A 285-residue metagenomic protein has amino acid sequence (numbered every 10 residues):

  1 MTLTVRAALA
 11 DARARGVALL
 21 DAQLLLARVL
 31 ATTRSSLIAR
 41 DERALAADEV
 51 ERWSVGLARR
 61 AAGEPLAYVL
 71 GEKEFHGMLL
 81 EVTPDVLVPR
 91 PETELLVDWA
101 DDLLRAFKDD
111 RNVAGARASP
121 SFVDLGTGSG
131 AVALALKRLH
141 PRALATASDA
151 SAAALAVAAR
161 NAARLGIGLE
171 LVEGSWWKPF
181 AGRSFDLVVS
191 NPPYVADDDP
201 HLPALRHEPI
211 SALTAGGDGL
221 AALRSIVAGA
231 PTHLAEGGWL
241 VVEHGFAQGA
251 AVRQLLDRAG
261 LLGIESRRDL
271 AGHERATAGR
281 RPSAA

Functional and structural regions predicted by a protein language model:
M1-L19: Non-catalytic nucleic-acid substrate-recognition regions in nucleic-acid-modifying enzymes
L9, A22-Q23, W53, L66 (+10 more regions): A general structural signal for well-ordered alpha-helical segments in protein cores
L24-L103: Conserved AdoMet
L79, L144, G168-E170, L262-E265: Conserved beta-strand segments of alpha/beta enzyme cores
P91, L95-A204, S225: Conserved SAM/SAH cofactor-binding pocket of Class I
S148-L155, R206-A235, W239, H244-A247: Glycine-rich S-adenosyl-L-methionine
F246-A259: Short alpha-helix
A259-A285: Core SAM-dependent methyltransferase catalytic element
